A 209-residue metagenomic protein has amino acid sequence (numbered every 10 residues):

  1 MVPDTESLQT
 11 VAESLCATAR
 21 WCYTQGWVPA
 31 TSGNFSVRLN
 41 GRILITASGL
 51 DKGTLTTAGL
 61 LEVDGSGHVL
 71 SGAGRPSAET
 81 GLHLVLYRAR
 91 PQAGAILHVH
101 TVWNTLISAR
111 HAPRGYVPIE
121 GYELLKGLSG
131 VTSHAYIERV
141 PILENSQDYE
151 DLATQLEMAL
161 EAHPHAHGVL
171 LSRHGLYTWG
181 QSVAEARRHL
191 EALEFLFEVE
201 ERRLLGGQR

Functional and structural regions predicted by a protein language model:
M1-R209: Glycine-rich flexible loops
